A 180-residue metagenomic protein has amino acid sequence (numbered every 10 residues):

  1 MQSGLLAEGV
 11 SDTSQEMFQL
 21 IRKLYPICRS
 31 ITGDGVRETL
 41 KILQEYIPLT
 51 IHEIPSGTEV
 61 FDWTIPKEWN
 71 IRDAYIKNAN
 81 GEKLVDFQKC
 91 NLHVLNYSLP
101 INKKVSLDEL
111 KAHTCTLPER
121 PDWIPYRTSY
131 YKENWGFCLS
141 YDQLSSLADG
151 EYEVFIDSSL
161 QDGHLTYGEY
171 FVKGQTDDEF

Functional and structural regions predicted by a protein language model:
M1-F180: N-terminal hydrophobic/helix-forming segments and targeting peptides
